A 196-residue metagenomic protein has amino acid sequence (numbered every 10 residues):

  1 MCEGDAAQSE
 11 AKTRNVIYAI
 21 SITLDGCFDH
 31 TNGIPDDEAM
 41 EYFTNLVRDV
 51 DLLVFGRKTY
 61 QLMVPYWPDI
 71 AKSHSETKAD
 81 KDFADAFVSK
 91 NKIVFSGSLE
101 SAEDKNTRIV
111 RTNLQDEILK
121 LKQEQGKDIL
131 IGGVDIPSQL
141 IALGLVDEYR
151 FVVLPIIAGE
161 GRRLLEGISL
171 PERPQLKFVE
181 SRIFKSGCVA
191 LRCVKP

Functional and structural regions predicted by a protein language model:
C2-P196: Enzymes that bind and transform nitrogen-containing heteroaromatic metabolites
